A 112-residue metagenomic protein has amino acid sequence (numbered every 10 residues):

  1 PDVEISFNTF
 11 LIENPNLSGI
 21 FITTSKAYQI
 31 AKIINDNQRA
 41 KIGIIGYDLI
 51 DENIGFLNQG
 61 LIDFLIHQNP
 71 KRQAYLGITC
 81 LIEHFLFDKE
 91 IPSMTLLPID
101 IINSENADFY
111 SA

Functional and structural regions predicted by a protein language model:
P1-D51: Hydrophobic alpha-helical
E13, G60, H84-D88: Change "in soluble alpha/beta enzymes" to "in soluble alpha/beta proteins
F21, I45, F64-I66, I102: Hydrophobic/aromatic beta-strand patches that form the interior of the parallel beta-sheet core in alpha/beta enzyme
R39, Q59-G60, L96: Short, well-ordered coil/turn elements that cap or connect secondary structure elements
I50-I62: Flexible loop/hinge segments that line or gate small-molecule binding clefts
Q59-K71: Short beta-strand elements at the ligand-binding edges of bilobed clamshell
N69-A112: Hinge/cleft segment of the Venus flytrap/periplasmic-binding protein
